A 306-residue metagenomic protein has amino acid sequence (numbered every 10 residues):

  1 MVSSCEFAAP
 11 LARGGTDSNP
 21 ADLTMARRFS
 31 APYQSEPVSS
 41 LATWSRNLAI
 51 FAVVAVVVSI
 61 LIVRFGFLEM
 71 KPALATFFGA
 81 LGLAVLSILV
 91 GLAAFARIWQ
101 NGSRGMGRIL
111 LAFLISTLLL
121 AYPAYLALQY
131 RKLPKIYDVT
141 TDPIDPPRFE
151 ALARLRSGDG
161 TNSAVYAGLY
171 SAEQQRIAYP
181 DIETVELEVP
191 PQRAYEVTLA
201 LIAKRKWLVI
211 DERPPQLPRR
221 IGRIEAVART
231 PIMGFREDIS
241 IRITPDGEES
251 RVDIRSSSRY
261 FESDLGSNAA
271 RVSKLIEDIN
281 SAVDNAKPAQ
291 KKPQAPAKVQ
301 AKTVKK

Functional and structural regions predicted by a protein language model:
D17-D22: Intrinsic-disorder-associated, low-complexity terminal segments enriched in Asp/Asn/His/Tyr and depleted of Lys/Arg
T24-L41: Cytosolic juxtamembrane N-terminal segments of multi-pass membrane proteins
S40-I98: Membrane-embedded alpha-helical segments of integral membrane proteins
V63-G66, G91, A96-S103, G107-R108 (+1 more regions): Ser/Thr-rich, low-complexity intrinsically disordered terminal regions
L110-Y125: Hydrophobic membrane-insertion alpha-helices, especially the h-region of bacterial N-terminal signal peptides
